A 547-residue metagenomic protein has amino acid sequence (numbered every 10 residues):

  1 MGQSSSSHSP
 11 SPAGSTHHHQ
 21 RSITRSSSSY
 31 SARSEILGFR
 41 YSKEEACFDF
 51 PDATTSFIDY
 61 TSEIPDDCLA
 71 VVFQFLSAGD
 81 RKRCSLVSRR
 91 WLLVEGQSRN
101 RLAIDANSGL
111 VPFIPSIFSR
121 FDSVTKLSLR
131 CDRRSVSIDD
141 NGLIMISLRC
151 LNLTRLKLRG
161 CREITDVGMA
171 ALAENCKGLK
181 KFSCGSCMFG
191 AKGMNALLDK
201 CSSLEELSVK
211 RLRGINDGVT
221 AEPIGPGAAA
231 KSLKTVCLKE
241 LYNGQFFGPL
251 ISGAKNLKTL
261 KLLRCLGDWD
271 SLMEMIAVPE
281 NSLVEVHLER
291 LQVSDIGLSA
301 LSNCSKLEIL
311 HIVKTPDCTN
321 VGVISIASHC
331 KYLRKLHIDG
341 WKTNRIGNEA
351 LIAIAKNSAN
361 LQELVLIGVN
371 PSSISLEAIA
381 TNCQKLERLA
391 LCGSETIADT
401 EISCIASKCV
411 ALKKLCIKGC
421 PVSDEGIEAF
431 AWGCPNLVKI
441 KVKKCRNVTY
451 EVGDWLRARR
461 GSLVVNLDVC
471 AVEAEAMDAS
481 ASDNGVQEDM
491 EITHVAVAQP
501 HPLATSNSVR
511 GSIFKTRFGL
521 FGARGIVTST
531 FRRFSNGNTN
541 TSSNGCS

Functional and structural regions predicted by a protein language model:
M1-A173, G178-C237, Q245-S252, T259 (+1 more regions): N-terminal adaptor-interaction module of cullin-RING ubiquitin ligase components
G2-P51, T55, G218-K239, G244-K255 (+3 more regions): C-terminal capping region of solenoid repeat domains
